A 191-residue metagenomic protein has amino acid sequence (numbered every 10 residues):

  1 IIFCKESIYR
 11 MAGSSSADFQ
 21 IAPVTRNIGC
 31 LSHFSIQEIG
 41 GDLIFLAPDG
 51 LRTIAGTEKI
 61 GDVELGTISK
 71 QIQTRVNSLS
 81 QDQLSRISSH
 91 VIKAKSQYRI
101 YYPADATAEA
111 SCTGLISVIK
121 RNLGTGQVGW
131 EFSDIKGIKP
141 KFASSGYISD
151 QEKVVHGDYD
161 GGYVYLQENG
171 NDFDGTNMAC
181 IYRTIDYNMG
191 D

Functional and structural regions predicted by a protein language model:
I1-T25: Surface-exposed extracellular loop regions of Gram-negative outer-membrane beta-barrel proteins
I21-D42, P48-D191: Beta-sheet repeat architectures centered on beta-propellers
